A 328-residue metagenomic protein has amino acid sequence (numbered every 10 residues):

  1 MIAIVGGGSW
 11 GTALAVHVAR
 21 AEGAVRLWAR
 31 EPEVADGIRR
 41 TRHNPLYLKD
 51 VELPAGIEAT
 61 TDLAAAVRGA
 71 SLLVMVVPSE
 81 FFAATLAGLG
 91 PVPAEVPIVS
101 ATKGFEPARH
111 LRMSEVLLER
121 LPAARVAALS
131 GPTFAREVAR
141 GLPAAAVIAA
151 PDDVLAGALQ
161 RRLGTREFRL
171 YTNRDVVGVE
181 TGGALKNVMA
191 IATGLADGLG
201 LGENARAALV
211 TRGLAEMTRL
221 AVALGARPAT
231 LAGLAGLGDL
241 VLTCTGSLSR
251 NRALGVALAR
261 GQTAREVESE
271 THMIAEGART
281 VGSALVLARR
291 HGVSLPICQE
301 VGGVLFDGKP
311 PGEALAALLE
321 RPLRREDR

Functional and structural regions predicted by a protein language model:
M1-V51, T60-T61: NAD(P)+-binding Rossmann beta1-loop-alpha1 motif at the extreme N-terminus of oxidoreductases
L53, T60-P143, L159-R161: Rossmann-like NAD(P)(H) cofactor-binding subdomain of soluble oxidoreductases
F81, V116-A124, P143-I191, L195-T230: Internal alpha-helical scaffold of NAD(P)-dependent oxidoreductase catalytic cores
S100, R125-S130, L170-R174, G233 (+1 more regions): General beta-strand structural signal in soluble alpha/beta enzymes
K186, T193-D197, V222-A232, L240-R328: NAD(P)-dependent Rossmann-like dehydrogenase/reductase catalytic/cofactor-binding core
